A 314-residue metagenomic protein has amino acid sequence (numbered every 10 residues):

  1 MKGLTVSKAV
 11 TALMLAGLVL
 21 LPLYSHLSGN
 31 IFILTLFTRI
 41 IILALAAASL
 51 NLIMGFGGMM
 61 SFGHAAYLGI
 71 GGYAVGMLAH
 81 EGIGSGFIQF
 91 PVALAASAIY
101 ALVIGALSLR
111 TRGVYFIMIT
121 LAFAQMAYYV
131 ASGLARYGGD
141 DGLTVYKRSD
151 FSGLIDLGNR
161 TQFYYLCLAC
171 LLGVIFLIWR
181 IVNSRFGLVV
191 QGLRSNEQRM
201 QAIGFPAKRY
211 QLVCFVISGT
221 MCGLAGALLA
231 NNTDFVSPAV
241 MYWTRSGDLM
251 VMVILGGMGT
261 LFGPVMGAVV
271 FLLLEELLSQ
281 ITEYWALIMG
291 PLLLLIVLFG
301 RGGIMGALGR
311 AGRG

Functional and structural regions predicted by a protein language model:
M1-L20, L193-R209, L278-G314: Cytosolic-side transmembrane-helix boundaries in multi-pass membrane proteins
M1-L45, A74, G82-Q89, G314: Membrane-interfacial amphipathic/re-entrant helices at transmembrane-helix boundaries
P22, G29-E81, L107-I117, G192-L193 (+2 more regions): Single transmembrane alpha-helix segments in multi-pass membrane proteins
F37, S61, A74, A101 (+12 more regions): Generic structural signal for small/hydrophobic residues in well-ordered secondary structure, especially within
A65, Q211-F299: Transmembrane alpha-helical segments in multi-pass inner-membrane proteins
I83-Q125, M266-A268: Alpha-helical transmembrane segments within multi-pass membrane transporters and channels
F123-L157, G187, A307: Extracellular/periplasmic helix-loop junction at the C-terminal end of a transmembrane helix in multi-pass membrane
G158-S237: Helix-loop-helix "hairpin" substructures at the membrane interface of multi-pass membrane proteins
